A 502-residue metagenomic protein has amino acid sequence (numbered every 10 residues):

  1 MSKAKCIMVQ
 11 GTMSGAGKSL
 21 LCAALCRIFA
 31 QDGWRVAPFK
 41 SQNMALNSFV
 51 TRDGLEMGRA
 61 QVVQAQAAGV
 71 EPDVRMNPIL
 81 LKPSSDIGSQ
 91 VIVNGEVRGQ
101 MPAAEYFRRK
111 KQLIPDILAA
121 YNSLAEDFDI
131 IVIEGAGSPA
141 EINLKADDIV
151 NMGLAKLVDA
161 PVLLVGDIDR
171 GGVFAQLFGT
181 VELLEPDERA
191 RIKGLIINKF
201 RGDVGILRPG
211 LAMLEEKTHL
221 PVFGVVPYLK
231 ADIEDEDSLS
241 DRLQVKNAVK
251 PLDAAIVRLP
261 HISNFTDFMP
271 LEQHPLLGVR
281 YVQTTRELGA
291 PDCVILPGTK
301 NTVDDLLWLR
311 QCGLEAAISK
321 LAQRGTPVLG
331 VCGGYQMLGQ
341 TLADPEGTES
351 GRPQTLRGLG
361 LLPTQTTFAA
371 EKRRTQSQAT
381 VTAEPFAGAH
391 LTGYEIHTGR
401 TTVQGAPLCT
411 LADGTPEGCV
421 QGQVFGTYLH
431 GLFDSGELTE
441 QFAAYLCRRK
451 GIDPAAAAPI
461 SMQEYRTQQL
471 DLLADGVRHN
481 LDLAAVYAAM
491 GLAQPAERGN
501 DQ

Functional and structural regions predicted by a protein language model:
M1-A322, P327, D344-G347, A370-E371 (+1 more regions): Flexible phosphate-sensing "switch/lid" loops adjacent to ATP/NTP-binding sites across phosphate-transfer
C332: Catalytic nucleophile serine of serine hydrolases, specifically the conserved "nucleophile elbow" pentapeptide
M337: Conserved catalytic-site region of short-chain dehydrogenase/reductase
T348-T375: Conserved P-loop NTPase catalytic core
